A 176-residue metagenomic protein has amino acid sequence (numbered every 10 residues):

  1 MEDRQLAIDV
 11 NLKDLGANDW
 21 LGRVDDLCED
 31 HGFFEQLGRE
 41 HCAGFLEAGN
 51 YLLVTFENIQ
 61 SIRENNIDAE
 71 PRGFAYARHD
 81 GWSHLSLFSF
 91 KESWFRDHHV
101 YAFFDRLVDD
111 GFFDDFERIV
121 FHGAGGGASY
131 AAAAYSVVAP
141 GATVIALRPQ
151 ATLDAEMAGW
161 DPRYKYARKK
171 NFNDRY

Functional and structural regions predicted by a protein language model:
M1-E117, A133, V137-Y176: Extended, composition-driven regions rather than compact fold-specific motifs
D115-G125: Alpha/beta-hydrolase fold nucleophile elbow
A124-A134: Glycine-rich nucleophile elbow surrounding the catalytic serine of serine-hydrolase chemistry
